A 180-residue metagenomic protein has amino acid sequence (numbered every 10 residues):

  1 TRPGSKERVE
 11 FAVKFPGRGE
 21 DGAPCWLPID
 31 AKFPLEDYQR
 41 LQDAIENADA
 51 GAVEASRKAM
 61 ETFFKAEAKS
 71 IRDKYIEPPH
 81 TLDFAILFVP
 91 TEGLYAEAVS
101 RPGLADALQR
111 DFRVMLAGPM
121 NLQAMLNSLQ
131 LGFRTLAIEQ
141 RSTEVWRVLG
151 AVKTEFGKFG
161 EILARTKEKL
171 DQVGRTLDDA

Functional and structural regions predicted by a protein language model:
T1-A180: Amphipathic, heptad-repeat alpha-helical coiled-coil/stalk segments that mediate oligomerization, tethering
